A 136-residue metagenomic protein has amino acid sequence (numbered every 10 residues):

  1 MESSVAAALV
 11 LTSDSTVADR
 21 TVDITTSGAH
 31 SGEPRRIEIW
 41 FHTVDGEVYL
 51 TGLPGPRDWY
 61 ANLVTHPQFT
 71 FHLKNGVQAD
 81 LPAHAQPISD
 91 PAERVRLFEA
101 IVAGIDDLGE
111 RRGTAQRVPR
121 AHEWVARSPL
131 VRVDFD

Functional and structural regions predicted by a protein language model:
M1-T21: Extreme N-terminal tail/first-helix region
A8-L11, R36-I37, R117-P119: A generic local structural motif
T16, S31-E33, L63, V125: A generic structural micro-feature
D19-P54, F69, D80-P82: Short beta-strand segments
P54-D136: Short, structured beta-strand-loop surface elements
